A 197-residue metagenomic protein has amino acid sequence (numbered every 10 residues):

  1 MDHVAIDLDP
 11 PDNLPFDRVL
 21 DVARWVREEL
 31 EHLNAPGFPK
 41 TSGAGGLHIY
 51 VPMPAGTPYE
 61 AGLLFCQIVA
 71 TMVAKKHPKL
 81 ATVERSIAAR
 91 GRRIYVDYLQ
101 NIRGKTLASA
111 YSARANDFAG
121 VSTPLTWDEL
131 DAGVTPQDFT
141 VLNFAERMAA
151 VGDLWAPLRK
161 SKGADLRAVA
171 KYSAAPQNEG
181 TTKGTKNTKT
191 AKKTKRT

Functional and structural regions predicted by a protein language model:
M1-A5, D9-F16, W25, H32-L33 (+3 more regions): C-terminal accessory nucleic-acid interaction domains of nucleic acid-metabolism proteins
D17, K40, M53-A55: Nucleic-acid 5′ end/cap handling module spanning
L20: Active-site glycine- and acidic-residue-rich loops that bind and position anionic ligands or nucleotide-like cofactors
R27-T41: Active-site palm subdomain of RNA-directed nucleic acid polymerases
T41-V51: Short, conserved phosphate-binding/catalytic loop or strand-edge motifs used in phosphoryl-/nucleotidyl-transfer
Y50-G62: Catalytic palm subdomain of template-directed nucleic-acid polymerases, centered on the conserved carboxylate motif
